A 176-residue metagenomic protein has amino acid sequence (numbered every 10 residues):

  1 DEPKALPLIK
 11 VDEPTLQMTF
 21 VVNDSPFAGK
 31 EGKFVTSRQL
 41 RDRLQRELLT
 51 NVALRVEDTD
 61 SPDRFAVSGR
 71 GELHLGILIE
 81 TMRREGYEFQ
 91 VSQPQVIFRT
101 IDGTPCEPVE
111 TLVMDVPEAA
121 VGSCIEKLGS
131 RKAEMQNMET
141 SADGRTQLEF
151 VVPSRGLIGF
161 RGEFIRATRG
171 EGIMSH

Functional and structural regions predicted by a protein language model:
D1-H176: Accessory interaction regions appended to the cores of large information-processing enzymes
